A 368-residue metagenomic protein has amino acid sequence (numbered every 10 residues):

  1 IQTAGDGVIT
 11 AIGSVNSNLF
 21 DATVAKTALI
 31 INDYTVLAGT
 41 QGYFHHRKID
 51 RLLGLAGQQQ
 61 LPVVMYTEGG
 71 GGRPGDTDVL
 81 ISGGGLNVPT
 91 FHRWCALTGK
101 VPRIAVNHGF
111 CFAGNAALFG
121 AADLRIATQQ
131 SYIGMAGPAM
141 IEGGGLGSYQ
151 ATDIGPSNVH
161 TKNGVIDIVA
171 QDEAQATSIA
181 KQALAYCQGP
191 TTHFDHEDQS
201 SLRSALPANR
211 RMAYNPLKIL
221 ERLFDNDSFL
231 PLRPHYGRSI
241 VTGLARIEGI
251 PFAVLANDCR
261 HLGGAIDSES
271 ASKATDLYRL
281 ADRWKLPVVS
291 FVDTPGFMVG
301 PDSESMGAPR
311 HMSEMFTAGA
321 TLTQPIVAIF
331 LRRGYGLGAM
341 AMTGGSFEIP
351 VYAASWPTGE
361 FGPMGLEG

Functional and structural regions predicted by a protein language model:
I1-G368: Ligand-binding clefts of soluble mixed alpha/beta catalytic domains
